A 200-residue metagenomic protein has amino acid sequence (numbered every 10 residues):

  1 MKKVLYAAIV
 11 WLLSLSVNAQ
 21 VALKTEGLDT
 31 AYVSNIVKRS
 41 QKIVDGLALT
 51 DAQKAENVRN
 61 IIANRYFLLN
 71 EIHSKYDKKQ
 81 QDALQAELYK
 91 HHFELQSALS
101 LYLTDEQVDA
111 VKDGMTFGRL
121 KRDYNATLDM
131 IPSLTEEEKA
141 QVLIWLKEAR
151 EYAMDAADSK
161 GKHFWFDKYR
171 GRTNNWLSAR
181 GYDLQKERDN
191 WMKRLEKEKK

Functional and structural regions predicted by a protein language model:
M1-E26: Bacterial Sec-dependent N-terminal signal peptides
Q20-K200: Charge-rich (acidic/polar
